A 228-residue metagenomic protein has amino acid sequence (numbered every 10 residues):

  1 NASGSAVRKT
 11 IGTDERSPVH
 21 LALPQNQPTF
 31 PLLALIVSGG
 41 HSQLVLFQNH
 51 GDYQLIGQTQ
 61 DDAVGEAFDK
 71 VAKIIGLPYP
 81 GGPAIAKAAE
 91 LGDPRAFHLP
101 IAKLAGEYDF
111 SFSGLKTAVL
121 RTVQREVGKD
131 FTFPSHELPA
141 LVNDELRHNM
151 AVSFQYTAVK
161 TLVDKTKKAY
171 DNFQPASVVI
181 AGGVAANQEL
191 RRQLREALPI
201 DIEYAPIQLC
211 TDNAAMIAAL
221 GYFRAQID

Functional and structural regions predicted by a protein language model:
N1-G12, P18-D228: Acidic, glycine-enriched active-site microenvironments
